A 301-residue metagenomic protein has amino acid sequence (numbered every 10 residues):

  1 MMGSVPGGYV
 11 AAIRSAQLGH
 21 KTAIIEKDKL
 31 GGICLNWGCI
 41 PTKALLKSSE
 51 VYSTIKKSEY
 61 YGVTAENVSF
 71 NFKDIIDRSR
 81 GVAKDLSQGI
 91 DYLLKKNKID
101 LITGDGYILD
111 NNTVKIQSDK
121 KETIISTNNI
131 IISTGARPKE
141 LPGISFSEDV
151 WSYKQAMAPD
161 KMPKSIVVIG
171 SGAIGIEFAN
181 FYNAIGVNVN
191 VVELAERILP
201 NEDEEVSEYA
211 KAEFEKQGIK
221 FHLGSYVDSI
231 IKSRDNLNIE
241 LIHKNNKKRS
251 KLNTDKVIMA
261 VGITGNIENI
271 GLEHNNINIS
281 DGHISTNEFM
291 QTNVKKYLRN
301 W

Functional and structural regions predicted by a protein language model:
M1-I24, V168, G175-A184: N-terminal Rossmann-like FAD-binding beta1-loop-alpha1 element of flavoenzymes
V5, I13-H20, I25-M162, A195-L199 (+4 more regions): Glycine-rich flavin
G19, G186-N188, G218: Glycine-centered short loops/turns at secondary-structure junctions
A23, N190, H222: Conserved beta-strand positions in the Rossmann-like core of class I SAM-dependent methyltransferases
K120-N129, N246-K256, N293-V294: Core beta-strand elements of the Rossmann-like FAD/NAD(P) dinucleotide-binding domain in flavoenzyme oxidoreductases
S147-P163, L252-W301: FAD-site-proximal beta/loop scaffold in flavoenzymes
D149, D160-E202: Rossmann-like NAD(P)H-binding beta-loop-alpha module
